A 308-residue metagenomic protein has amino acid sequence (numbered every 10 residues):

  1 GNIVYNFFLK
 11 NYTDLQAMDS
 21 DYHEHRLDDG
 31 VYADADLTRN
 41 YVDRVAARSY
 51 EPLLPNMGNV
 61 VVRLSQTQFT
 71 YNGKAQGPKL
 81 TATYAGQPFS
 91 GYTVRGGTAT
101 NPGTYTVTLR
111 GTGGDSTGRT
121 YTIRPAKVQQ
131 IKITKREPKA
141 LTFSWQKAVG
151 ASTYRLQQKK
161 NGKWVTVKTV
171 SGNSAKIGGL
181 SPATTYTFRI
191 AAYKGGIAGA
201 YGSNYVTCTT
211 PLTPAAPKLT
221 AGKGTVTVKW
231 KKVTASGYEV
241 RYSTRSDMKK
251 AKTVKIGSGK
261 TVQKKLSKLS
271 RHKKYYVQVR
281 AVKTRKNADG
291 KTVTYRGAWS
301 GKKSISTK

Functional and structural regions predicted by a protein language model:
G1-L54: Predominantly extracellular beta-rich ligand-binding scaffolds that present long acidic/polar faces for carbohydrate
L54-Q87: Solvent-exposed, low-complexity, repeat-rich "mucin-like" stalks and linkers
M57, Y84-F89, G114, A148-S152 (+2 more regions): Short proline/glycine-enriched turn/loop motifs at strand-loop junctions of beta-rich domains
A85-R119: Serine/threonine-rich, repeat-prone extracellular segments and beta-strand-based repeat modules of secreted/surface
P125-V149, P182, G199-T234, R271 (+1 more regions): Pro/Thr/Ser/Gly-rich low-complexity, intrinsically disordered linker/stalk tracts
G150-S171, T234-V254: Extracellular low-complexity, O-glycosylation-prone stalks/linkers
S171-A175, K260-K264: Short S/T/G- and acidic-enriched coil/turn segments that sit immediately N-terminal to beta-strands in beta-sandwich
I177-I197, L266-N287: Beta-strand-rich modules
